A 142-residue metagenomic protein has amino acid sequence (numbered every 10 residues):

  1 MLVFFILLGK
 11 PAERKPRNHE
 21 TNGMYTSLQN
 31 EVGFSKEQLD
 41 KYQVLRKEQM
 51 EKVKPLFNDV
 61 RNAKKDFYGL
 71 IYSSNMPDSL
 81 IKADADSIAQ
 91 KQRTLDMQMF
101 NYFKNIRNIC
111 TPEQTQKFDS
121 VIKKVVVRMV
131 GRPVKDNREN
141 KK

Functional and structural regions predicted by a protein language model:
M1-L2, N22, L39, M97-F100 (+1 more regions): Generic intrinsically disordered, low-complexity segments enriched for polar/acidic and small residues
M1-N22, P133-K142: Classical N-terminal targeting signals for secretion and organelle import
V3-F4, G33, L56, C110 (+1 more regions): Intrinsic disorder/low-structure terminal segments
P11-N30, F100-K104: Extended, structured, electrostatic nucleic-acid-contact surfaces
E13-N18, V53-N58, Q90-L95: A short, ordered amphipathic alpha-helix with a cationic face
T21-S87: Extracytoplasmic/periplasmic/luminal assembly and interaction segments in envelope/secretory/respiratory proteins
K65-K142: Non-cytosolic head/periplasmic domains of membrane-anchored proteins
